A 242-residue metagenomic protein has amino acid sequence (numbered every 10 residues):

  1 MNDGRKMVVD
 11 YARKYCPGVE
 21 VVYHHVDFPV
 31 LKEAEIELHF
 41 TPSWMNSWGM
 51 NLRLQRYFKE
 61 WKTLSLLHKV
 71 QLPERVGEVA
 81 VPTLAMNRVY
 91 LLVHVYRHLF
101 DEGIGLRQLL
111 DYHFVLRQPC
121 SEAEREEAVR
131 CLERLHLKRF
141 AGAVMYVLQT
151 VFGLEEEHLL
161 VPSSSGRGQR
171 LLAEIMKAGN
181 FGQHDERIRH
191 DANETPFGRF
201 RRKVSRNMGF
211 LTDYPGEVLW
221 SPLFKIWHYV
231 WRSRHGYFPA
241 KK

Functional and structural regions predicted by a protein language model:
D3-K242: Conserved NTP-donor binding/palm subdomain of two-metal-ion nucleotidyltransferases/polymerases, i.e., the charged
